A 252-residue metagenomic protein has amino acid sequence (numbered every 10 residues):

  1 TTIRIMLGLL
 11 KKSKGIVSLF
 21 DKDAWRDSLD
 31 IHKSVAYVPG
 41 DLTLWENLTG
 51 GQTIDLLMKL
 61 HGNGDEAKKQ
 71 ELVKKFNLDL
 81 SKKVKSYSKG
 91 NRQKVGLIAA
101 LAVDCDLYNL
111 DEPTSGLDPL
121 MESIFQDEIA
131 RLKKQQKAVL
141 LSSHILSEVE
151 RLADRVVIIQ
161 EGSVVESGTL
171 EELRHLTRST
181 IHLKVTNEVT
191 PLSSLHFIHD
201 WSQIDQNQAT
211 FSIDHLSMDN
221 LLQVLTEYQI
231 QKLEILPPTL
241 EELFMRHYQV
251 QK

Functional and structural regions predicted by a protein language model:
L7: Helix-to-loop junction immediately C-terminal to a conserved catalytic motif
G15-R26, D30-I31: Conserved ABC transporter NBD signature motif
Y108-E112: Catalytic Walker B motif of ABC-type/P-loop ATPase nucleotide-binding domains
P119-M121: Helix N-cap at the start of a conserved alpha-helix in ABC-type nucleotide-binding domains
F125-S212: ABC transporter nucleotide-binding domain
S179-Q251: Short, charged/small-residue-rich alpha-helical element at the C-terminal edge of ABC transporter nucleotide-binding
